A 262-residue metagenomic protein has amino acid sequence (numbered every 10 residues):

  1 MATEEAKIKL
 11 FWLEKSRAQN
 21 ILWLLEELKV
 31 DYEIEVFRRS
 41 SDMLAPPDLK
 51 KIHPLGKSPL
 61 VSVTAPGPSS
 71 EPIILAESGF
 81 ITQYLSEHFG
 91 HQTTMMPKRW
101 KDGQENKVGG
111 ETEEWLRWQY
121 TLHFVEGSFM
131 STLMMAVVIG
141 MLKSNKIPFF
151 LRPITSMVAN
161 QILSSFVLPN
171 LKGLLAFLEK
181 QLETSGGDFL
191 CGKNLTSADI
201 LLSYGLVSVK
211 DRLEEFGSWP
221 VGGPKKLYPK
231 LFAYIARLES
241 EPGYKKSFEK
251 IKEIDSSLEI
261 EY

Functional and structural regions predicted by a protein language model:
M1-K9, I251-Y262: Eukaryotic N-terminal targeting leaders
A2-Q161: GST-like domain detector, emphasizing the conserved glutathione-binding G-site in the N-terminal thioredoxin-like
L25, V61, L178, D199 (+1 more regions): Residue-level signal for nonpolar/aromatic packing positions in well-ordered secondary structure
F89, L182-G186, P242: A general structural signal marking secondary-structure boundaries and capping sites
T93-R99, L133, D188-G192, S218 (+1 more regions): Short, hydrophobic secondary-structure boundary micro-motifs
T121-A236: GST-like fold's C-terminal all-alpha helical module
A236-S256: Charged/polar, low-hydrophobicity segments characteristic of intrinsically disordered regions and flexible loops
